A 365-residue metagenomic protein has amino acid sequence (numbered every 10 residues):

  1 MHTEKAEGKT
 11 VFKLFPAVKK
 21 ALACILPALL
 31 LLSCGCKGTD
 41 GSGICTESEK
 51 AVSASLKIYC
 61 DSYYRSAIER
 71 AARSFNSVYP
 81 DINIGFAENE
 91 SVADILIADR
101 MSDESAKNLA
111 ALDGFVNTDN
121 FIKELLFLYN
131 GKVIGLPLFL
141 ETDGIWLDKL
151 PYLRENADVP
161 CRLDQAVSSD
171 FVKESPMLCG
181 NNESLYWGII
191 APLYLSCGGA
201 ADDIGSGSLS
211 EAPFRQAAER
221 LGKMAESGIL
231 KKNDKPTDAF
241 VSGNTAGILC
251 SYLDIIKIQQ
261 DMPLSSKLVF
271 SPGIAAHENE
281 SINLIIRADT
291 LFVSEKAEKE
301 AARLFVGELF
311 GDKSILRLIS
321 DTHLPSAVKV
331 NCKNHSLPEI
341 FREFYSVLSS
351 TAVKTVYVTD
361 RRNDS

Functional and structural regions predicted by a protein language model:
H2-E4, G8, F12-L14, K19-I25 (+1 more regions): Conserved N-terminal structural module of periplasmic/extracytoplasmic solute-binding proteins
D99-G144, E155, V269-I274: Hinge/lid segment of periplasmic solute-binding proteins
M101-K107, L249-S266: A ligand-binding cleft/hinge motif common to bilobed small-molecule-binding domains
D113-D119, C197-Q216, A275-N283: Short, solvent-exposed loop/beta-turn-alpha elements that line the ligand-binding surface or hinge of extracytoplasmic
I122-P160, C179-I204, I285-V293, D364-S365: Periplasmic solute-binding protein
I204-D234, Q259: Glycine-centered hinge/linker elements that transmit conformational signals in sensory and ligand-binding systems
D261-S326: Extracytoplasmic/periplasmic substrate-recognition and gating elements
I319-S365: Long, aromatic- and glycine/proline-rich binding clefts that accommodate carbohydrate-like moieties
